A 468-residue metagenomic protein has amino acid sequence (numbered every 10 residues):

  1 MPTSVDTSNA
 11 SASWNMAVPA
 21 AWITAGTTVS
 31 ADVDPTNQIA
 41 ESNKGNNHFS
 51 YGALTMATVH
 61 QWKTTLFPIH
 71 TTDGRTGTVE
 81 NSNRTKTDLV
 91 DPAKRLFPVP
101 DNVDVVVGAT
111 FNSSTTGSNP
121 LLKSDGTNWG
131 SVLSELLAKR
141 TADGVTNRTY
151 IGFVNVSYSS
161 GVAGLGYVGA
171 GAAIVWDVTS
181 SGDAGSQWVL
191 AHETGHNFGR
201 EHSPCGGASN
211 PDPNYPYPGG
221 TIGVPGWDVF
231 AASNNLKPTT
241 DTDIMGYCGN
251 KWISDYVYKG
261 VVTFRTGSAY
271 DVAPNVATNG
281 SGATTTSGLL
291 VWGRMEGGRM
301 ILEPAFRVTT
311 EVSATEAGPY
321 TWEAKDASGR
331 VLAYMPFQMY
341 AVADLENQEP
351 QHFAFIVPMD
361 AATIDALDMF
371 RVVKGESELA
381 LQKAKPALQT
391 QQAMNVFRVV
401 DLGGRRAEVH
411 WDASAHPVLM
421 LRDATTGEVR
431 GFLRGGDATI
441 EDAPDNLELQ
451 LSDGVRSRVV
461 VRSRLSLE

Functional and structural regions predicted by a protein language model:
M1-F67, S114: Extracellular/luminal regions of secreted and cell-surface proteins that mediate adhesion/ECM remodeling
P2-A17, M339-P358, V429-A438: Aromatic sugar-binding surface patches on proteins that engage polysaccharides or sugar-phosphate polymers
A31, G267-V418, T425-G427, A443-N446 (+2 more regions): Extracellular glycoprotein-like low-complexity segments
Q38-D73, L379-R398, R456-E468: Short beta-strand elements
A57-N210: Active-site-proximal segment of zinc-dependent metalloprotease catalytic domains
D101-S134, T239-D241, W252-A273, V372-A387: Short linear, low-complexity motifs centered on an aromatic residue
Q187, P204-T310, T315: Replace "(M1/M4/M9/M12/WLM)" with "(e.g., M1/M4/M8/M9/M12/M26/WLM)" and add "not limited to" to clarify scope
L190, N210, N214-Y217, G226 (+4 more regions): Hydrophobic beta-strand positions
